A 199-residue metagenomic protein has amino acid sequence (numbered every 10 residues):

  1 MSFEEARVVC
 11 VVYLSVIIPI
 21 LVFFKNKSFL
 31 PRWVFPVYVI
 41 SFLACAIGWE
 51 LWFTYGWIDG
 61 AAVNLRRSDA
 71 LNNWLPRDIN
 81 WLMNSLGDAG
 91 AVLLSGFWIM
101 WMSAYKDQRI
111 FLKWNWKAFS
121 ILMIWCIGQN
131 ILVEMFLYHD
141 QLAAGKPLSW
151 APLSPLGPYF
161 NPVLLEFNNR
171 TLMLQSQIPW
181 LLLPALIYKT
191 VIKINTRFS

Functional and structural regions predicted by a protein language model:
M1-S199: Aromatic-rich, lipid-facing transmembrane alpha helices and their immediate juxtamembrane interface loops in integral
